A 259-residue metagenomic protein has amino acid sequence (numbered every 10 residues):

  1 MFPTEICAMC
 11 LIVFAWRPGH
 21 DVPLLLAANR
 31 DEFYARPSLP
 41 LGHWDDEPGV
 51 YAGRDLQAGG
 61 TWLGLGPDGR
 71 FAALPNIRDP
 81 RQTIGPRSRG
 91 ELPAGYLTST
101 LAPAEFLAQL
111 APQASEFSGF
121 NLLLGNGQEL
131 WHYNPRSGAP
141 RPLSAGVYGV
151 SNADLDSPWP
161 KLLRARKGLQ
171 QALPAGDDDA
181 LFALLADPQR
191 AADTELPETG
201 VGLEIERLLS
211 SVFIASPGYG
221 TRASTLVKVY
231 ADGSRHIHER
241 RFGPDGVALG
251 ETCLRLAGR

Functional and structural regions predicted by a protein language model:
F2-R259: N-terminal nucleophile
